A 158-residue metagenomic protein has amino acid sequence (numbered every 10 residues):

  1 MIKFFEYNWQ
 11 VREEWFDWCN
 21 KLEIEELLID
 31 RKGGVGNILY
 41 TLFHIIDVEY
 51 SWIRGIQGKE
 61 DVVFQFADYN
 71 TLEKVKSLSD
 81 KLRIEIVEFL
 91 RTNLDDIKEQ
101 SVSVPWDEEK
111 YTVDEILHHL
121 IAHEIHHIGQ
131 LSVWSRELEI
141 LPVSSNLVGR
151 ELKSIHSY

Functional and structural regions predicted by a protein language model:
M1-I2: Absolute protein N-terminus
F5-D17, I24-Q65, W106-Y158: Short, contiguous alpha-helical
R12, I53, I84, I97-E99: A generic signature of intrinsically disordered, low-complexity regions enriched in glycine/proline and charged/polar
E14, W18, K81, E85-F89 (+1 more regions): Solvent-exposed, charged/polar functional surfaces in cytosolic regulatory/catalytic domains
K21-I24, E88, T92-D95, E137: Secondary-structure boundary motif
K59-I97: Helix-adjacent hinge/juxtasegments
D95-W106: Carboxylate-rich helix-loop segments that flank metal/cofactor sites and access channels in metalloenzymes
